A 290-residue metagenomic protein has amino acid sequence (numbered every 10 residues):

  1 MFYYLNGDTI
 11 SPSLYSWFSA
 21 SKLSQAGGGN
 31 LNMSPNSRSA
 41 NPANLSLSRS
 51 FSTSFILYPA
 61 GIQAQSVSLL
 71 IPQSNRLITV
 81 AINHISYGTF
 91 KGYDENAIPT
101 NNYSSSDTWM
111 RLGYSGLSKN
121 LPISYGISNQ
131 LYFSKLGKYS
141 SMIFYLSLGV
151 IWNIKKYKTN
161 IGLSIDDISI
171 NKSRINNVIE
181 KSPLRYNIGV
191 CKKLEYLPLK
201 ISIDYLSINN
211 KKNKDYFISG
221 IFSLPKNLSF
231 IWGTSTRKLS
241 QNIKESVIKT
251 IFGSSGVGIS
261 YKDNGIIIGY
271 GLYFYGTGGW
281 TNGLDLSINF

Functional and structural regions predicted by a protein language model:
Y4-F290: Subset of outer-membrane beta-barrel
